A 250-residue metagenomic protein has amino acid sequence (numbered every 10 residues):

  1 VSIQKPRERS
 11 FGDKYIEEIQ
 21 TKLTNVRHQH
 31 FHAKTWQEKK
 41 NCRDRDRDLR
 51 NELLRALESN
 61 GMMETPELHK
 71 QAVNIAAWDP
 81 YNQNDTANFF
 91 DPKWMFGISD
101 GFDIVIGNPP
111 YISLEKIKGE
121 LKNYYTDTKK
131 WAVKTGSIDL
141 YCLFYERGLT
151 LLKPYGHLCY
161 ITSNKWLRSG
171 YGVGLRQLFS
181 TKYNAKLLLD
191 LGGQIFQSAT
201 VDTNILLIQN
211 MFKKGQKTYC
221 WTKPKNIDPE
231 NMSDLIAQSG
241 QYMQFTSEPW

Functional and structural regions predicted by a protein language model:
V1-K14, E18-T21, V26, H30-Q37 (+2 more regions): Signature of N6-adenine DNA methyltransferases within the class I
C42-N88, G97, I106: Long amphipathic alpha-helical scaffold segments
